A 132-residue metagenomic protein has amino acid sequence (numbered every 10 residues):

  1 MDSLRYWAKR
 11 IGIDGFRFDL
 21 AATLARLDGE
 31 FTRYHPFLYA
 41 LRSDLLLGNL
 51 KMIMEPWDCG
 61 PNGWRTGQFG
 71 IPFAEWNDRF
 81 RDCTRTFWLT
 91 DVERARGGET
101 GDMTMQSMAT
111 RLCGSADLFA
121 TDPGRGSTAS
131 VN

Functional and structural regions predicted by a protein language model:
M1-K9: Short, acidic/polar
W7, F18, M52: Conserved, mostly hydrophobic/aromatic
I11-R17: Short loop/turn motifs at secondary-structure junctions
G12, L27, R33-N132: Conserved alpha/beta catalytic core and glycan-binding cleft of carbohydrate-active enzymes
A21-R26: Conserved short loop/turn motifs at secondary-structure junctions
